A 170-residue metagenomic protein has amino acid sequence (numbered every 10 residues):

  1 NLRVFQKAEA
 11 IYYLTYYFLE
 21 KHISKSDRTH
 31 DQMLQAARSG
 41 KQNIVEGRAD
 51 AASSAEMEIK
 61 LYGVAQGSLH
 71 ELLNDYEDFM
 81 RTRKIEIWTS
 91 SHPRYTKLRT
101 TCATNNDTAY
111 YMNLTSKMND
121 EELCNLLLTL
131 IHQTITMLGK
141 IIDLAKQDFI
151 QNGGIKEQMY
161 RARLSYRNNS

Functional and structural regions predicted by a protein language model:
N1-S170: Amphipathic alpha-helical assembly/interaction segments
